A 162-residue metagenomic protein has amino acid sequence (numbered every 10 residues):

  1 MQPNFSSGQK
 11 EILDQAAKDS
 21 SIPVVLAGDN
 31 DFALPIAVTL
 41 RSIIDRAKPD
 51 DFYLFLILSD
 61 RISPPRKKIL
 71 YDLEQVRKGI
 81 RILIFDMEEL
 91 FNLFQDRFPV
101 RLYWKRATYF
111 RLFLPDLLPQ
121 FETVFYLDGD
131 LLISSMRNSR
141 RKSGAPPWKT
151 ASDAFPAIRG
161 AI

Functional and structural regions predicted by a protein language model:
M1-I162: Glycosyltransferase catalytic domains, chiefly GT-A lineage
